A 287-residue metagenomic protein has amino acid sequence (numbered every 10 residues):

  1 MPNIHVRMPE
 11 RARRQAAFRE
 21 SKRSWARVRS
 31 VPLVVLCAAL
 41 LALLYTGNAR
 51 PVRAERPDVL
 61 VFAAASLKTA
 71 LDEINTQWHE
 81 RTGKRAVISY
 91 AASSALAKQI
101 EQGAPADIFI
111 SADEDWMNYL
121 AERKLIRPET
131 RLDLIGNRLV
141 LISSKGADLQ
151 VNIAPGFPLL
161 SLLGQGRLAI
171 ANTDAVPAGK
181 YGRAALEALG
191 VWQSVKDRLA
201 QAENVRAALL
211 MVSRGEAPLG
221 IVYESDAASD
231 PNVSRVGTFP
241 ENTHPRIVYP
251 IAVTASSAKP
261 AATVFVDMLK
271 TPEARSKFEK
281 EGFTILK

Functional and structural regions predicted by a protein language model:
M1-R27: N-terminal secretory signal peptides that target proteins for export/translocation
H5, Q15-A17, L40-L43, R53: A subset of signal/propeptide-processing and intrinsically disordered low-complexity segments in secreted/extracellular
V6, F18, A38, A70-L71 (+1 more regions): Intrinsically disordered, low-complexity regions enriched in Ser/Pro/Gly/Gln/His and often acidic
R7, R29-L36, R53: N-terminal non-cleavable signal-anchor helices
K22, P32-G47: Bacterial N-terminal signal peptides
L43-A104, S111-E114, N118-K287: Exported/periplasmic ABC-transporter solute-binding proteins
